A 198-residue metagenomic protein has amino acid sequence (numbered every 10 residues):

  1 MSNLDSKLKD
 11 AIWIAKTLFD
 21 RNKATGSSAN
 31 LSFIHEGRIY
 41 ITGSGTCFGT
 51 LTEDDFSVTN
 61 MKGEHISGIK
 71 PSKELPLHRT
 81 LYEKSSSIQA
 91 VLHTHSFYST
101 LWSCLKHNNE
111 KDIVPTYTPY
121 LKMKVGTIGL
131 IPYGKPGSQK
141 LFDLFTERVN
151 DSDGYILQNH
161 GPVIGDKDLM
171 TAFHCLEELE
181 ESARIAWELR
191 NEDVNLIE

Functional and structural regions predicted by a protein language model:
M1-E198: Glycine-rich flexible loops
